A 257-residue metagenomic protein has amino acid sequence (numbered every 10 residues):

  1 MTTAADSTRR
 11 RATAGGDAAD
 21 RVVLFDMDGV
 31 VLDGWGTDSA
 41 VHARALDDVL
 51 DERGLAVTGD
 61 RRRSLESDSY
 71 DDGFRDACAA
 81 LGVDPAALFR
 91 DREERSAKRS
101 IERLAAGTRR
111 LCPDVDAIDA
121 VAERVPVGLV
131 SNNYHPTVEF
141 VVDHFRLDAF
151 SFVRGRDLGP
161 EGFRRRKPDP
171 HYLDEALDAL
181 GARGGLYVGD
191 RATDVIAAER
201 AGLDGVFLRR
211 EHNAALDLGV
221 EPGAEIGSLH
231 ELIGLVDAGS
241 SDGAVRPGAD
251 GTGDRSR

Functional and structural regions predicted by a protein language model:
M1-G16, H135, E139-R257: Asp-based, Mg2+/Mn2+-dependent phosphohydrolase catalytic module
T3-D116, E123: N-terminal helical cap/lid subdomain that shapes the substrate entry/recognition surface in HAD-like hydrolases
V22-L24, G128, L186, A224: Hydrophobic "anchor" residues on beta-strands that sit immediately upstream of conserved functional sites
L104-G107, V127-G128, G162-R166: Short, surface-exposed loop/turn motifs that are enriched in glycine and acidic residues and include a nearby proline
V121-A122, E199: Anion (oxyanion) recognition and catalysis
E123-P126, L203: A short helix->loop->beta-strand "cap" motif at the edges of active sites that frequently abuts
S131: Conserved phosphate-coupling serine/threonine residues in phosphotransfer and NTP-handling enzymes
